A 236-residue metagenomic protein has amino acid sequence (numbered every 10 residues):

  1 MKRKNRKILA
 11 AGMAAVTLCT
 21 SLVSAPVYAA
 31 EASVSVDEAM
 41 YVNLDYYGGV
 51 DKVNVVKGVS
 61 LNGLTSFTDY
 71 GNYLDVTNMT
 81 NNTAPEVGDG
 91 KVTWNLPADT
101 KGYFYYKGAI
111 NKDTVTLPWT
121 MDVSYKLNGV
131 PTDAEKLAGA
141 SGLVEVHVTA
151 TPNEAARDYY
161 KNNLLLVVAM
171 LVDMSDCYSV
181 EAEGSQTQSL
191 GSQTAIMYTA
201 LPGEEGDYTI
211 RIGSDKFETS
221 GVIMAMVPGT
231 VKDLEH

Functional and structural regions predicted by a protein language model:
K2-H236: Cytosol-facing boundaries of transmembrane alpha helices in integral membrane proteins
